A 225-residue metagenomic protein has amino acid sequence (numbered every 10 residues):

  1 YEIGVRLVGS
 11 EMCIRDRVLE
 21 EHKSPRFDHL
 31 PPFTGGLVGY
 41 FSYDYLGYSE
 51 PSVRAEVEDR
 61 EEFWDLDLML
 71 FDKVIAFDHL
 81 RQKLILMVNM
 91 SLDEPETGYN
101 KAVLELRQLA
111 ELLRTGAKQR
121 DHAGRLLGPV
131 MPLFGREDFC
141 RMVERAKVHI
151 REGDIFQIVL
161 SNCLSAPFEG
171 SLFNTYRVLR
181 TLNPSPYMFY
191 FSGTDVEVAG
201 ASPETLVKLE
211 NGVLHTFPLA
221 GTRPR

Functional and structural regions predicted by a protein language model:
Y1-G9: Positively charged, low-complexity/disordered segments
S10-E11, R15-R225: Extended alpha-helical targeting/anchoring segments, especially N-terminal organellar/secretory targeting helices
